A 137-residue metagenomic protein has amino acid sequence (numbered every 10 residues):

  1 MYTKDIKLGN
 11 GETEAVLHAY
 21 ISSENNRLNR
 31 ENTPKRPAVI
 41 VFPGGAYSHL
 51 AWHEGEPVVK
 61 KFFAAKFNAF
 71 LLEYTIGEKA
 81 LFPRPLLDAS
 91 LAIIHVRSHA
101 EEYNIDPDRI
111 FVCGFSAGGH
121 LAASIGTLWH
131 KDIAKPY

Functional and structural regions predicted by a protein language model:
M1-P34: N-terminal cap/lid segment of alpha/beta-hydrolase-fold proteins
S23-N25, F42, A51, I76 (+2 more regions): Non-catalytic cap/lid and distal C-terminal segments of serine-dependent acyl enzymes
K35-G44: Short beta-strand element of the alpha/beta-hydrolase
R36-P37, A65-F67, P107-R109: Loop/turn elements at helix/coil->beta-strand transitions in domains of secreted/extracellular proteins
G44, F67, Y74-I76: Active-site loop/turn elements of alpha/beta-hydrolase fold enzymes, especially the short glycine-/histidine-rich
L50-W52, L72-P107: Catalytic nucleophile-loop/oxyanion-hole region of alpha/beta-hydrolase and closely related hydrolase-like folds
W52-F70: Short amphipathic alpha-helix adjacent to the substrate-entry channel of hydrolases
I94-Y137: Primarily recognizes the serine-hydrolase "nucleophile elbow" in alpha/beta-hydrolase and SGNH/GDSL folds
